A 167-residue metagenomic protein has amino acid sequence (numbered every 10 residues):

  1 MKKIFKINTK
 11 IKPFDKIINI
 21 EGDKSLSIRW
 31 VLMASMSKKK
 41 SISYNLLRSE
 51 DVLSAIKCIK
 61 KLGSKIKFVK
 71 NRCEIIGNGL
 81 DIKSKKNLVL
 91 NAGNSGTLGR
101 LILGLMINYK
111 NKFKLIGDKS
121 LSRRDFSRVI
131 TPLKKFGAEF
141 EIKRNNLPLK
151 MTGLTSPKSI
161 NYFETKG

Functional and structural regions predicted by a protein language model:
M1-G167: Structural preference for solvent-exposed beta-strand-turn elements and adjacent flexible terminal/loop segments within
